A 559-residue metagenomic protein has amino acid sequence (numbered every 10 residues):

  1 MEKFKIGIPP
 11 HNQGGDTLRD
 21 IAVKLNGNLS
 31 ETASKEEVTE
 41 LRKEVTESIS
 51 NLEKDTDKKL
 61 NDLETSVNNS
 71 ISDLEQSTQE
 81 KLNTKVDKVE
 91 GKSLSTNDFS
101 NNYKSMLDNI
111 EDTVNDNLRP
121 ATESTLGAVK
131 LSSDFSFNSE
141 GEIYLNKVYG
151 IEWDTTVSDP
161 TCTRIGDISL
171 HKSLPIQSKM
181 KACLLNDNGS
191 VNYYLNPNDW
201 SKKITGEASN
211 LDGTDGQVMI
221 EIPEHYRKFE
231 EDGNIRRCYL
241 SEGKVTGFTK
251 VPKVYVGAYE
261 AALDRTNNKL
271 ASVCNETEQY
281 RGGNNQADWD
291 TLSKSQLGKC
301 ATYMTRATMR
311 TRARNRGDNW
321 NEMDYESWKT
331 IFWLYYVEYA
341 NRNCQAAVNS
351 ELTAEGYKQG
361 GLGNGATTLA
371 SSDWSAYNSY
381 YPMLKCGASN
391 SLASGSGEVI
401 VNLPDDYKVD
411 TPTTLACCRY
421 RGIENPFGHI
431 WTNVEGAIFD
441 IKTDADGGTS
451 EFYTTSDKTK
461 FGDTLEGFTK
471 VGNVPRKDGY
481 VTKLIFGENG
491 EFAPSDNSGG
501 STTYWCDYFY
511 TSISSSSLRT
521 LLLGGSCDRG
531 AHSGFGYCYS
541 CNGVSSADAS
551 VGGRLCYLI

Functional and structural regions predicted by a protein language model:
E2-N146: Fibrous stalk/shaft segments of extracellular and virion attachment machinery
E31, D112-T113, D134, H225-R227 (+4 more regions): Acidic glycine-/aspartate-rich tracts in secreted/extracellular proteins
N146-E221, R227-F229: GGW-centered surface loops in extracellular recognition modules
T161, K228-D232, L263-K269, A531-H532: Short, solvent-exposed loop/turn elements at domain surfaces
N196-S209, E224, G233-G243, T305-T308 (+2 more regions): Short alpha-helical segments and helix-capping/turn motifs at coil-helix boundaries
G213-G216, L240-P426: Short aromatic-cysteine micro-motif
Y325-K329, W333, E351-C386, P426-F439 (+2 more regions): C-terminal, surface-exposed recognition/capping segments
D440-T455: A short, polar/charged loop-to-alpha-helix boundary motif
